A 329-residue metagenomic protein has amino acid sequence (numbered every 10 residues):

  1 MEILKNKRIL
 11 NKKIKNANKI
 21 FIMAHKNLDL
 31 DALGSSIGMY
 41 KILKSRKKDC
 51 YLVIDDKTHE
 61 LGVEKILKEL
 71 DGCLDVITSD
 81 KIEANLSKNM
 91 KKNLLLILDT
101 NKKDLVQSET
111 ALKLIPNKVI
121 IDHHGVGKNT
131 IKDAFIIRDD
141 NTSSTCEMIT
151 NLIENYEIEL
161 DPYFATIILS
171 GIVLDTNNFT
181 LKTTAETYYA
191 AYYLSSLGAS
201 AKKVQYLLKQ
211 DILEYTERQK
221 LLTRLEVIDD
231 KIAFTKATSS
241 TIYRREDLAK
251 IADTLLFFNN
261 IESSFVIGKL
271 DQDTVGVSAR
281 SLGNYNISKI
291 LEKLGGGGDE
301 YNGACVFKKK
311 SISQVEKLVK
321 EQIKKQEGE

Functional and structural regions predicted by a protein language model:
M1-L10, A111-V119, D140-T145, I149: An acidic intrinsically disordered interaction segment
E2-N27, G34-C73, A84-L94, L174-E329: Hydrophobic helix-and-loop "lid/oligomerization" segment in the mid-to-C-terminal part of catalytic domains
N11, E83-L86, Q107-T110, I136-R138 (+2 more regions): A generic local secondary-structure boundary/capping motif
D29, K103-L105, V126-K128, F179 (+1 more regions): Short, acidic Gly/Pro/Ser/Thr-rich loop/turn segments
D29-D31, D99, D122, D175: Acidic active-site catalytic centers that drive phospho-/nucleotidyl reactions and related ester hydrolyses
M39-Y40, L112-I115, I137, A190: Glycine-rich, phosphate-binding/catalytic loops in enzymes
I77-F135: Active-site cofactor/cluster-binding pocket
I121-A191: Short alpha-helices
